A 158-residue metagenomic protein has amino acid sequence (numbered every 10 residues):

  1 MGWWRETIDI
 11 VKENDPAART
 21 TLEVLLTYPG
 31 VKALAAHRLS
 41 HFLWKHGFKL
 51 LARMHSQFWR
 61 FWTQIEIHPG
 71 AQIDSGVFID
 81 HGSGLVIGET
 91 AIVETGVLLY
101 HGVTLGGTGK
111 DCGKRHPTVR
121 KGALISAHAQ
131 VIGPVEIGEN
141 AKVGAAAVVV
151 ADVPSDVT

Functional and structural regions predicted by a protein language model:
M1-T63: Terminal amphipathic alpha-helical/low-complexity segments used for targeting or macromolecular assembly
R60-T158: Structural signal for interior beta-strand "rungs" in well-ordered beta-sheet cores of soluble enzyme domains
